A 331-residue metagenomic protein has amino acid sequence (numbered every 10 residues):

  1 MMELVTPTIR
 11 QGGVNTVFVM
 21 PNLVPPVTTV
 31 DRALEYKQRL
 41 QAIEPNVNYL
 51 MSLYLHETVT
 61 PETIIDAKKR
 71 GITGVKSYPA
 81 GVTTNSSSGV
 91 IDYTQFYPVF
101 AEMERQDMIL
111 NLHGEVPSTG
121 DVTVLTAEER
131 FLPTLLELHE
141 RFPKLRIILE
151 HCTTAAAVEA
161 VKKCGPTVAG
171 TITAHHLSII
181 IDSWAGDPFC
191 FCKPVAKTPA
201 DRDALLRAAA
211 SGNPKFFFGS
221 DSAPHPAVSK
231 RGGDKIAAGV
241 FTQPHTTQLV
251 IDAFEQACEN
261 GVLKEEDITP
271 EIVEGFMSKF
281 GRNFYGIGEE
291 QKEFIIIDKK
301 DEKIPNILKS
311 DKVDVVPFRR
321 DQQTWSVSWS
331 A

Functional and structural regions predicted by a protein language model:
M1-T8, G281: Di-metal (Zn2+ and/or Mg2+/Mn2+) metal-binding site signature of metallo-dependent hydrolases with the MBL/beta-CASP
V5-T29, Q41-H56, I72-N85, D107-S118 (+1 more regions): Divalent metal-dependent hydrolysis catalytic cores, especially in the metallo-beta-lactamase
L23, Y54, E115, C152-T153 (+2 more regions): Catalytic metal-binding/acid-base residues of hydrolase active sites
Q41, Y49, K68, T123-P143 (+4 more regions): Short, electropositive alpha-helical surface patch
V59-S77, T84-F218: Histidine/acidic residue-rich metal-binding segments in metalloenzymes
I172-V240, K300-E302, N306-A331: Active-site neighborhoods of metal-dependent hydrolases
P214-F217, A223-G288: His/Asp/Glu-enriched, well-ordered alpha-helical/loop segment that forms or immediately abuts the divalent-metal
M277-K312: Structural signature of the urease/amidohydrolase superfamily beta/alpha-barrel
